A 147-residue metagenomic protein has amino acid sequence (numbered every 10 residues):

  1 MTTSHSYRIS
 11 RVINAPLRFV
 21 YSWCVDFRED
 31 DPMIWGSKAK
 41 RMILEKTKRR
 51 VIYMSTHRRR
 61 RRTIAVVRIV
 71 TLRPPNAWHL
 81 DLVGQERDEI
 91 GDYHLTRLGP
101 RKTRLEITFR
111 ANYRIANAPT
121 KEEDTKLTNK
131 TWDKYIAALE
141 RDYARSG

Functional and structural regions predicted by a protein language model:
M1-E45: Hydrophobic ligand-binding cavity/cleft-lining segments
M1-N14, Y53-T63, Y135: An N-terminal domain-start capping segment
M1-T3, E29-G36, T56-R62, L80-E86: Short, solvent-exposed secondary-structure boundary motifs
M1-T3, I43-R49, T71-P74, L98-P100: Short, ordered beta-strand-loop transition motifs
S6-Y7, S37-K40, R49-M54, N76-H79 (+1 more regions): Short structured motifs
V20-F27, D31, Y53, I69 (+3 more regions): Hydrophobic pocket/interface hotspot
R58-R104, R110-Y113: Hydrophobic-ligand binding "helix-grip"
R110-G147: A conserved amphipathic terminal alpha-helix motif
